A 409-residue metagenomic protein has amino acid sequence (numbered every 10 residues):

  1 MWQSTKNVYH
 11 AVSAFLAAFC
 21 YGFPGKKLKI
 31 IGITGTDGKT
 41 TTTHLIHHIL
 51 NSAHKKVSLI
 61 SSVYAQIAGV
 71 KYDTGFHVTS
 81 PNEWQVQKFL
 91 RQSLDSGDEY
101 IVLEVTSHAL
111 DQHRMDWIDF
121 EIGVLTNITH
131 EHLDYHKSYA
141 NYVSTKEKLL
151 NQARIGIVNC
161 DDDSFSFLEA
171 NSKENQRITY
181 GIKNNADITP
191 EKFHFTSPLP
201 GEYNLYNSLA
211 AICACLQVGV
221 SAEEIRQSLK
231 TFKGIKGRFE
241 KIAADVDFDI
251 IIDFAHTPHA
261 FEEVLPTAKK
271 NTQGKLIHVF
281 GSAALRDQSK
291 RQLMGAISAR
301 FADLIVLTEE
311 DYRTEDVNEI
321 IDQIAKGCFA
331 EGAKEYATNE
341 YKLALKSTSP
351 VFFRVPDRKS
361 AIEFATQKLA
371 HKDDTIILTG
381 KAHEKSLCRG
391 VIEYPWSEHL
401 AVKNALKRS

Functional and structural regions predicted by a protein language model:
M1-N7, C213-E223, Q227-G237, K241-S409: ATP-dependent carboxylate-amine ligase
W2-C160, S164-N175, C215-V218, N271-T272: Phosphate-binding loop of NTP-binding sites
K26-L28, S96, D119-I250, E340-K346 (+1 more regions): Acidic, Mg2+-coordinating active-site environments of NTP-dependent enzymes
T40, N207, D253-T257: Short, conserved phosphate/pyrophosphate- and ester-handling motifs at nucleotide-, phospho-/glycolipid
H54, G69-V70, K192, D247 (+1 more regions): Residue-level detection of beta-strand-connecting loop/turn positions
I60, N159, Y180-I182, V279 (+2 more regions): Generic beta-sheet signal
S61-Y64, K192, G380-A382: Short, small-residue-rich loop/turn micro-motifs
S80-Q87, V143, L205-S208, P258 (+1 more regions): Amphipathic alpha-helical transducer elements in NTP-driven molecular machines
